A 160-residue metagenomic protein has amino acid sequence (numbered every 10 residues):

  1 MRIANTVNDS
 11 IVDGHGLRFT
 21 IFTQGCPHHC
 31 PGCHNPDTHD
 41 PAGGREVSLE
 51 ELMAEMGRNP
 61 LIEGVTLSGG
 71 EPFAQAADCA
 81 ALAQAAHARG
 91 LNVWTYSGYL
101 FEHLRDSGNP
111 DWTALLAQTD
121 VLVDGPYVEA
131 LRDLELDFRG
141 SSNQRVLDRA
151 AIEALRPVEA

Functional and structural regions predicted by a protein language model:
R2-A4, L17-R18, N35-A114: Conserved Radical SAM active-site core
R2-H29: N-terminal pre-triad scaffold of radical SAM enzymes
N8-V12, E50, R132, F138-R139: Domain-level signature for proteins that mediate thiol-based redox and metal-cofactor handling
N59-T66, V123-E129, E153-E159: Conserved C-terminal portion of the radical SAM core fold that forms the substrate/S-adenosylmethionine-binding
Q75-R89, W94, R132-A160: P-loop/Walker A phosphate-binding loop and immediately adjacent motor/lid segment at beta-alpha junctions
T113-A117, G140: Short, conserved loop/helix-junction motifs that constitute active-site signature segments in enzyme catalytic cores
T119-V121: Well-ordered beta-strand positions
